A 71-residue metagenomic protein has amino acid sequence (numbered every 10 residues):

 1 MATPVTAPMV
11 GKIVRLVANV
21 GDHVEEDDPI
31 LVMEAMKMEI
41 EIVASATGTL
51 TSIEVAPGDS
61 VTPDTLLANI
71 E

Functional and structural regions predicted by a protein language model:
M1-K12, P29-S45: Short beta-strand-turn/beta-hairpin segments enriched in glycine/proline and small hydrophobics that form edge-strand
P8-V17, N69: Short N-terminal leader segment in a subset of presequences, especially plant chloroplast and some mitochondrial
I13, H23, S60: Gly/Ser/Thr-rich beta-alpha loop segments that engage phosphate groups in nucleotides
R15-N19, S52-V55: Short histidine-centered loop motifs in beta-beta connectors
E25-E41, T62-E71: Short hydrophobic beta/alpha edge segments that flank linear recognition/processing sites
E54-D64: Short glycine/proline-enriched turn or capping motifs at secondary-structure junctions
